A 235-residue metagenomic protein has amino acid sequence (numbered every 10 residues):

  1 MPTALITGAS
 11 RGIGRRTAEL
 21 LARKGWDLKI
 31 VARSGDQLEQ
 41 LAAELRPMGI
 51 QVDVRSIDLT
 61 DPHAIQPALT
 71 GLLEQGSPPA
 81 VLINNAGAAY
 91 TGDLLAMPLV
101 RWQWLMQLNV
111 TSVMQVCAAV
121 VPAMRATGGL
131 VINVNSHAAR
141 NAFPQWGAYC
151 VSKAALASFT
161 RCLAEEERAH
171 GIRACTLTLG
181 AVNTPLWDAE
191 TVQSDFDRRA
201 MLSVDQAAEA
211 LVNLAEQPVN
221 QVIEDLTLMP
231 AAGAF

Functional and structural regions predicted by a protein language model:
S10-R11: Conserved glycine-rich cofactor-binding loop
S56-P67, L99: The beta1-alpha1 cofactor-binding region of Rossmann-like NAD(H)/NADP(H)-dependent oxidoreductases
D93-L94, R101-Q103: Substrate-binding pocket helix/loop in short-chain dehydrogenase/reductase
C117, S152: Active-site helix of classical SDR
S136: Residue(s) in the substrate-gating loop at a strand-loop-helix junction that position the organic substrate next
N141, C162-I172: Active-site-adjacent segment of SDR/Rossmann-fold oxidoreductases
T176, S194-F235: C-terminal helical subdomain
